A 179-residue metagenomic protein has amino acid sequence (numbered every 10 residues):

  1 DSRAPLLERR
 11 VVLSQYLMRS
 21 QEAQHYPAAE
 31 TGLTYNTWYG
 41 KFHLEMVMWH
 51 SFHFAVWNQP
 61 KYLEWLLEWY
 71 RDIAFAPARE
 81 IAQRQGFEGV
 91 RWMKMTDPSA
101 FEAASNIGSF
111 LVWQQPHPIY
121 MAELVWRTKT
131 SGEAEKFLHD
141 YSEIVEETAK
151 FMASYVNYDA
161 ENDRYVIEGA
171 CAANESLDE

Functional and structural regions predicted by a protein language model:
D1-K41, P60, Y70-R79: Acidic/polar, glycine-enriched structural segments that form the non-catalytic walls/loops of the carbohydrate-binding
H25-L33, F137-D140, N157-I167: Short, glycine/acidic-rich hinge or "gate" loops at secondary-structure transitions that mediate conformational
Y26-G40, W92-G108, I167-E179: Acidic/His metal-coordination segments adjacent to aromatic residues that form catalytic metal sites in metalloenzymes
W38-N157: Aromatic-rich carbohydrate-recognition surfaces in CAZymes
E147, F151-E179: Acidic/histidine-rich catalytic neighborhood
